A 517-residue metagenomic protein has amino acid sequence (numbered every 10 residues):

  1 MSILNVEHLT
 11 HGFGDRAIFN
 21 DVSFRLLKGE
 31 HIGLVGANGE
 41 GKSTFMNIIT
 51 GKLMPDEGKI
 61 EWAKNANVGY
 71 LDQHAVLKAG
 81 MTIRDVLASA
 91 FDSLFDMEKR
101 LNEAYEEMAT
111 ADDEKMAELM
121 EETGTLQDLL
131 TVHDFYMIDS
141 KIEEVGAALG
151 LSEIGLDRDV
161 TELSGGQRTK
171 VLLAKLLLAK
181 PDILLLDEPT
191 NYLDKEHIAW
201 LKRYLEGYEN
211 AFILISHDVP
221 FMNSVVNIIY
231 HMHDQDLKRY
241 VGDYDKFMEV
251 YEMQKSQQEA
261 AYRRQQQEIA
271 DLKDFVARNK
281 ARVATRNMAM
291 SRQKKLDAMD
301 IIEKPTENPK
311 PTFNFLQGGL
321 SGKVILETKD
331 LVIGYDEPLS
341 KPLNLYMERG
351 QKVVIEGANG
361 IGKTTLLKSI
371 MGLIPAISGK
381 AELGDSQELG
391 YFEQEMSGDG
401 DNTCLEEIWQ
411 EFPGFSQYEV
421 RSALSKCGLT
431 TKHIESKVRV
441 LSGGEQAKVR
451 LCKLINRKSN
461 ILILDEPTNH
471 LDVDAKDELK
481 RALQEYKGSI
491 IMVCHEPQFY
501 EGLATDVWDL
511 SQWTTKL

Functional and structural regions predicted by a protein language model:
M1-A260, P309, G318-L517: ABC ATP-binding cassette signature C-motif
V250-P305: Intracellular alpha-helical coupling/juxtamembrane segments of multi-pass membrane proteins
F313-F315: Post-kinase regulatory C-tail/linker adjacent to protein kinase catalytic domains
